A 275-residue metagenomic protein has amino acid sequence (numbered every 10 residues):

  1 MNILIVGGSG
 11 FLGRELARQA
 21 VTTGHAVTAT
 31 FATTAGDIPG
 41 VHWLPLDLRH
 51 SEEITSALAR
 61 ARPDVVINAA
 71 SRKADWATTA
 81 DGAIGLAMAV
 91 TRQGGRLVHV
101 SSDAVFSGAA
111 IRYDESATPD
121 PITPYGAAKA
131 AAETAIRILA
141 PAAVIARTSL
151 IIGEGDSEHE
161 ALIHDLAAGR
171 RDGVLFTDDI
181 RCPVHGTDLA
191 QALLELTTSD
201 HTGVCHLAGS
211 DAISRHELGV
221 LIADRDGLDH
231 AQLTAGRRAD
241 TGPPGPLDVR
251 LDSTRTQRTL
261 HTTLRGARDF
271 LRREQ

Functional and structural regions predicted by a protein language model:
I3-T23: N-terminal Rossmann NAD(P)H-binding glycine-rich loop of SDR-like oxidoreductase domains
H42-D64: Conserved Rossmann-fold cofactor-binding substructure of NAD(P)-dependent oxidoreductases
A57, D64-V66, A70-V98: NAD(P)-cofactor binding segment of oxidoreductase domains
D81, R92, V105-A146, L150-I152: Catalytic helix-loop patch of NAD(P)-dependent Rossmann-fold dehydrogenases
T134-R181, D188: NAD(P)-dependent short-chain dehydrogenase/reductase
L175-I180, C205-I213, T259: Glycine-rich Rossmann NAD(P)(H)-binding loop
A192, S199-P243, D248: Mid/C-terminal beta-alpha module of Rossmann-like enzyme folds, strongest in SDR-family dehydrogenases/epimerases
D229, P244-Q275: C-terminal amphipathic/interface module of NAD(P)-dependent oxidoreductases and related NAD-binding regulators
